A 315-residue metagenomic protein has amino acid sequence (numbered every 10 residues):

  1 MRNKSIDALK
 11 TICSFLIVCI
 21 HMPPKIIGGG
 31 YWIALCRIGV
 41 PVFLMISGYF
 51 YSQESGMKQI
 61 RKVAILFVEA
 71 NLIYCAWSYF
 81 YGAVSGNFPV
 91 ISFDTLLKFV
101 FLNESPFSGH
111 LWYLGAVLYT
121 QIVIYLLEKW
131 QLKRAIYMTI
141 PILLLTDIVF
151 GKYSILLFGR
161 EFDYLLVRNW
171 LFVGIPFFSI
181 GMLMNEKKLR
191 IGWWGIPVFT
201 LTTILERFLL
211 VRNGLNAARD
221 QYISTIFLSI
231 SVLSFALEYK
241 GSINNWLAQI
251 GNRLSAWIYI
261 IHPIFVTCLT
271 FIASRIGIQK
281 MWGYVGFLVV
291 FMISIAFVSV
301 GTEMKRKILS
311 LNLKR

Functional and structural regions predicted by a protein language model:
K4-Q53, I65-L72, L166: Functionally critical transmembrane alpha-helices in membrane proteins and complexes, commonly lining
C13, R37-P41, S52-G109, A116-T120 (+3 more regions): Transmembrane alpha-helical segments and their boundary/interface "anchor" motifs in multi-pass integral membrane
F15-P23, A70-A76, I140-S154, P197-R212 (+1 more regions): Aromatic-anchored segments of alpha-helical transmembrane domains
G28-V40, V100-G115, Y153-F177, R207-S231 (+2 more regions): Interfacial loop-to-helix transition and helix-capping segments at the boundaries of transmembrane helices
M45-Q53, T120-E128, G174-E186, S229-G241 (+5 more regions): Hydrophobic transmembrane alpha-helices
Y74, Q131, K240-I258, P263-R315: C-terminal "closing" transmembrane helix and its immediate cytosolic amphipathic cap in multi-pass membrane proteins
Q121-L145, M182-V198: Solvent-exposed interhelical
L189-G251, I272-A273, G277-F287: Alpha-helical transmembrane segments and terminal signal-anchor/GPI-anchor hydrophobic tails, characterized by long
